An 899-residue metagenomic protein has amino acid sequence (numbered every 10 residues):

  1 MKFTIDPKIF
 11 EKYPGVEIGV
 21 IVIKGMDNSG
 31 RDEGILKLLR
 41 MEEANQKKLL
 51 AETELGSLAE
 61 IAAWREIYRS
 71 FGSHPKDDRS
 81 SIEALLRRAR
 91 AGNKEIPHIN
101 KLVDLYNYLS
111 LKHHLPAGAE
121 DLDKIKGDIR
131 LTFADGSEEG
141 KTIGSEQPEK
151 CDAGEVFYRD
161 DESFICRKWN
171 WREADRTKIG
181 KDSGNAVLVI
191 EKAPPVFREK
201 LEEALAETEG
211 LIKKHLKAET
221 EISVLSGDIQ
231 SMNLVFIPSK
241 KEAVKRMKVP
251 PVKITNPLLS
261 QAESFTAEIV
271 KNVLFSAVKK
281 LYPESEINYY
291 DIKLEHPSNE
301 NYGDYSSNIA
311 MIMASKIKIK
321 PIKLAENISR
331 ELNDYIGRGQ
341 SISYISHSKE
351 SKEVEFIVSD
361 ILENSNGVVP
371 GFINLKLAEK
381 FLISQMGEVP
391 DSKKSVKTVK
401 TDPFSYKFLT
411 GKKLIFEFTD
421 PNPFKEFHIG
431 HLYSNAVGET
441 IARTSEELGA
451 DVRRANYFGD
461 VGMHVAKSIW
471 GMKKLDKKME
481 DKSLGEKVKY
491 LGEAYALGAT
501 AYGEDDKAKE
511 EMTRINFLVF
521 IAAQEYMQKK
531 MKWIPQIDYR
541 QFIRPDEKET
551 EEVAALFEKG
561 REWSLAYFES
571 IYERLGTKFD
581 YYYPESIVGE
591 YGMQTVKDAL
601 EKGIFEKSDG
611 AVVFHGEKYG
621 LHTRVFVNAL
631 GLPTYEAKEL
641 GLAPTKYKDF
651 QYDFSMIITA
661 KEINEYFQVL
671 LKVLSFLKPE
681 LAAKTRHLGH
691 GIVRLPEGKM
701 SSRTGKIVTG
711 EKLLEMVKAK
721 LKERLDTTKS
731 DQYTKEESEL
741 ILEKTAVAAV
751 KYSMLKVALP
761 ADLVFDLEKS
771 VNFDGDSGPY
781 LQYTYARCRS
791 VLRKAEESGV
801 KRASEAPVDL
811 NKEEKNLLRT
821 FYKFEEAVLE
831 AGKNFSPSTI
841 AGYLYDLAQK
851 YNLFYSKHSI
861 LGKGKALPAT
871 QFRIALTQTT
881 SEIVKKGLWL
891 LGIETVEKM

Functional and structural regions predicted by a protein language model:
M1-P251: Charge-biased, low-complexity intrinsically disordered regions
R31-I35, S384-P390: Short, charged, solvent-exposed linker or helix-capping segments at domain edges/interfaces that act as flexible hinges
A51, G144, D391-F408: Short, charged beta->alpha transition segments
A204-T208, I328, E388-P390: Short amphipathic alpha-helices in soluble, non-transmembrane regions that often serve as interface/regulatory elements
E209-L216, I336, K393-K397: A common structural junction motif
K248-I383, T401-M899: Non-catalytic interaction-recognition regions
